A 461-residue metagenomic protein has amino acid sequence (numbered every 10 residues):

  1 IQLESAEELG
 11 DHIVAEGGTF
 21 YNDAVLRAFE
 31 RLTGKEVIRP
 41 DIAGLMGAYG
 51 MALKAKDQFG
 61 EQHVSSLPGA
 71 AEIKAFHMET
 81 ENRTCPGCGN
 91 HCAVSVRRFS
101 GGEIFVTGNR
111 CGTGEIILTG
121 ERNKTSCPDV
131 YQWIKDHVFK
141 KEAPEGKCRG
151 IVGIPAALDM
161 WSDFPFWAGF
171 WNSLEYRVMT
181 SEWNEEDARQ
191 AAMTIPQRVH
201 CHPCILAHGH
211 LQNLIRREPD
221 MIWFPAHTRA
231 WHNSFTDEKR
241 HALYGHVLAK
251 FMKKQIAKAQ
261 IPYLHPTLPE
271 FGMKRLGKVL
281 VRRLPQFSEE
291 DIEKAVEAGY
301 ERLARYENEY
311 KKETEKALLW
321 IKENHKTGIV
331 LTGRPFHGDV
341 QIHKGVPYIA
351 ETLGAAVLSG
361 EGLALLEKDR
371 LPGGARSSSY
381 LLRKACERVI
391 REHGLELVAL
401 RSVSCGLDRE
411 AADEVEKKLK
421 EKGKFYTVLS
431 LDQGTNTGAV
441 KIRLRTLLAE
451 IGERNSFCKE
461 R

Functional and structural regions predicted by a protein language model:
I1-T19, E36-R39, I151-A156, M221-W223 (+1 more regions): Short glycine-rich phosphate-binding loop at a beta-alpha junction
L3-L32, A43-G44, D159-W161, F336-G338: Glycine-rich phosphate-binding loops at beta-strand->alpha-helix junctions
L9, G34-K35, K258, E421: Short, well-ordered coil loops that connect the C-terminus of an alpha-helix to the N-terminus of a beta-strand
D23-R31, E36-I38, K56, E61 (+1 more regions): Oxyanion-binding/catalytic loops of NTP- or PPi-dependent enzymes
D41-I42, D57-R461: An N-terminal assembly and electron-transfer interface module characteristic of large anaerobic redox and radical
M51-A52: Catalytic cores of nucleotide-enabled group-transfer and carboxylate-activating enzymes in metabolic and assembly-line
